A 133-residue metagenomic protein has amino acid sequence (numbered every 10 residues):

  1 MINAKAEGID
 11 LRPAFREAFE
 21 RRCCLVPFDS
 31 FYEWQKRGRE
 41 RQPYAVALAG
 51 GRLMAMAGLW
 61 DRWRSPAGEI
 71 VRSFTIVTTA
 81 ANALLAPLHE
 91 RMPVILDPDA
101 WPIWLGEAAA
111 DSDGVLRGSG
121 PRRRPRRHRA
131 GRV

Functional and structural regions predicted by a protein language model:
M1-V133: A structured binding-face within diverse protein domains that lines the active/interaction site
